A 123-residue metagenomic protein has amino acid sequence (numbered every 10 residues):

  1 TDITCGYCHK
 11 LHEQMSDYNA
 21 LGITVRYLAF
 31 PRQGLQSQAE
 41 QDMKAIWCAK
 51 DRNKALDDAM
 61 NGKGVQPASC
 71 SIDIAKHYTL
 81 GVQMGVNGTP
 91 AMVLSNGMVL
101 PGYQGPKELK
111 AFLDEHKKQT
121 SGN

Functional and structural regions predicted by a protein language model:
T1-E13: Conserved redox-active cysteine motifs that mediate thiol-disulfide chemistry, especially di-cysteine Cys-X(1-2)-Cys
I3-C5, V25-R26, S71-I72, Y78-T79: A short linear-motif detector with a strong N-terminal bias
G6, P31-L35: Short, catalytically relevant binding-site loops at active-site mouths
H12-R32: Conserved helix-turn-beta segment immediately C-terminal to the redox Cys motif in thioredoxin-like folds
G34-K110: Thiol/selenol-based redox catalytic cores and closely related redox-interacting motifs
K118-N123: Short, solvent-exposed mixed-charge patches
